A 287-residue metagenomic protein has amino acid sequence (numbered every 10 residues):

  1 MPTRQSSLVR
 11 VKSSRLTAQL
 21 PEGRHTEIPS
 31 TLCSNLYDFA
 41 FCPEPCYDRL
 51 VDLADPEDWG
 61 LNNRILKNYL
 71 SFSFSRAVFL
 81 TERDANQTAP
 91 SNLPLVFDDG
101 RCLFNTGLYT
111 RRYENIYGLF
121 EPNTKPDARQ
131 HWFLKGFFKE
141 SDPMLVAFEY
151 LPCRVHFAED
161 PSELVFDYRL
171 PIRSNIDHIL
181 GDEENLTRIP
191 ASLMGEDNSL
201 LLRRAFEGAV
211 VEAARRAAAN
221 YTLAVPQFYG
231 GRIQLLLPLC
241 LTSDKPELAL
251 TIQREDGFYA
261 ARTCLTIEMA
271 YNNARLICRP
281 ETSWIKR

Functional and structural regions predicted by a protein language model:
M1-G230: An acidic, glycine-rich, mixed-charge low-complexity segment common to nucleic-acid enzymes
R232-R287: Compact beta-sheet-dominated globular domain cores
